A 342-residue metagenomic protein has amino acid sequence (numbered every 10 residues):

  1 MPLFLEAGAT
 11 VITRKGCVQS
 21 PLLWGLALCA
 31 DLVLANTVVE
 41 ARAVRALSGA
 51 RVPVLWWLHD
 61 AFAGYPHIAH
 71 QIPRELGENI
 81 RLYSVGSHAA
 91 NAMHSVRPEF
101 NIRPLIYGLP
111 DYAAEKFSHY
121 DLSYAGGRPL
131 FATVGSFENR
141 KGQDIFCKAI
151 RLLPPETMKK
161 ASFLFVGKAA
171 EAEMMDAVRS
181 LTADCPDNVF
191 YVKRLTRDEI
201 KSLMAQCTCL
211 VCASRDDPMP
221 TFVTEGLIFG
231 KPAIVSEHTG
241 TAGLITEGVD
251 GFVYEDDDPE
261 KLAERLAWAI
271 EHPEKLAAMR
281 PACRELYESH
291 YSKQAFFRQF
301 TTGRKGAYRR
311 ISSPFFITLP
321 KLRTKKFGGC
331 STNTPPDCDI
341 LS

Functional and structural regions predicted by a protein language model:
P2-L5, S162-D187, E199: Short, structured helix-loop element that forms part of the nucleotide-activated donor/catalytic region
L26-A27, R194-L195, S202-C207: Short alpha-helical donor nucleotide-sugar binding micro-motif in glycosyltransferases
A43, P66, E78-I102, L109: A short, active-site helix/loop in glycosyltransferases that binds the activated sugar's phosphate group
Y83, S123-K141, C147-I150, L164: Conserved donor-binding/catalytic core segment of Leloir-type glycosyltransferases
R215: Aromatic "clamp/platform" in nucleotide-sugar-dependent glycosyltransferases that forms part of the donor/acceptor
P232-V235: Short hydrophobic beta-strand element within catalytic cores of glycosyltransferases and related nucleotide-activated
E247-G248, F252-D258, W268-P273: Conserved acidic donor-binding segment of nucleotide-sugar-dependent glycosyltransferases
K261, W268, K275-H290: A short, well-ordered alpha-helix in the C-terminal region of glycosyltransferases
